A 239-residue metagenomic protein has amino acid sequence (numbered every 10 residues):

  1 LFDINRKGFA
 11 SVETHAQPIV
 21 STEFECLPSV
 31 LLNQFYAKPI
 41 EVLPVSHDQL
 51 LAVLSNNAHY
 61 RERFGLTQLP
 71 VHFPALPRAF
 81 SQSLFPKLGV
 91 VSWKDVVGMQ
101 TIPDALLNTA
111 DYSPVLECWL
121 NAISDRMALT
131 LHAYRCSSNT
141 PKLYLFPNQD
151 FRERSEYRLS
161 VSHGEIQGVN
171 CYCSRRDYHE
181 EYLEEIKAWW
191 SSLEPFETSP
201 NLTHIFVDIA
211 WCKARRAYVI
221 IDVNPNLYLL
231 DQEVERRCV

Functional and structural regions predicted by a protein language model:
F2-I4, S11, P18-M99, P103-T109 (+2 more regions): ATP-grasp fold ATP-binding core
L84-N201, F206-V219: Phosphate-binding site of ATP-dependent enzymes
L202-F206, Y228, R237: Compact recognition or signaling/catalytic modules
R215-Q232: A short beta-strand motif that forms the metal-chelation/ATP-contact edge of phosphoryl-transfer active sites
E233-V239: C-lobe/activation-segment region of protein kinase-like
